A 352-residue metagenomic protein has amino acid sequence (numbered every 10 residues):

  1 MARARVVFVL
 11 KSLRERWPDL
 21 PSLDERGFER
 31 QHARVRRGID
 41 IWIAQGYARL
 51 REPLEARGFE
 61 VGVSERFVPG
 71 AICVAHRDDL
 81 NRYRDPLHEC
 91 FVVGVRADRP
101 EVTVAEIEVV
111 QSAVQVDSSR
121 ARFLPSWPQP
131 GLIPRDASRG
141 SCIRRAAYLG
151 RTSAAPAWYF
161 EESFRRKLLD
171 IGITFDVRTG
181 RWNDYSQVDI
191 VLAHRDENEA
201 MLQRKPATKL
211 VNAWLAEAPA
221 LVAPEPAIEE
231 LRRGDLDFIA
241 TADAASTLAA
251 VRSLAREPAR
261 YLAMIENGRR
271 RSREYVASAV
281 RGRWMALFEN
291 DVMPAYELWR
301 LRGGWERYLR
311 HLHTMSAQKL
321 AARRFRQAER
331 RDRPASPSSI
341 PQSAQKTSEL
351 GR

Functional and structural regions predicted by a protein language model:
M1-D85, R281-R352: N-terminal pre-catalytic "stem/leader" segment of glycosyltransferase-like enzymes
R5, C142-R145, I190, P219: Charged active-site motifs of nucleotide-sugar-dependent glycosyltransferases
K11, Y148-R151, R178: Short hydrophobic "strand-cap" motifs at the C-terminus of beta-strands
E60-G70, R99-P100, R178-Y185: Short acidic low-complexity segments
V61, V92, F175, A220-L221: Hydrophobic beta-strand scaffold residues
C73-R165: Catalytic core of nucleotide-activated saccharide and alditol-phosphate transferases
R165-G180: A conserved nucleotide-sugar
V177-A277, R283-A286: Catalytic binding pocket for nucleotide-activated donors in carbohydrate/polymer assembly enzymes
